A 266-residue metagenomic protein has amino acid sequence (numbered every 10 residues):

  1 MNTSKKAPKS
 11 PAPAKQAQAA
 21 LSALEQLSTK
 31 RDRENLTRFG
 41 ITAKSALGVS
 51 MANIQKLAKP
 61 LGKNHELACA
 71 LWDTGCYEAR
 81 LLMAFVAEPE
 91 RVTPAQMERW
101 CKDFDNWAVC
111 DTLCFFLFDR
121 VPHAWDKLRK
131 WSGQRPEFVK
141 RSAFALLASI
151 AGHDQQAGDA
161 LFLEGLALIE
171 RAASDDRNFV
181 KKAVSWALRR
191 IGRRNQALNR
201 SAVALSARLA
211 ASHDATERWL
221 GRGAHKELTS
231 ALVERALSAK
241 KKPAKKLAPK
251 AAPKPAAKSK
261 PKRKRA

Functional and structural regions predicted by a protein language model:
N2-A266: Alpha-helical scaffold domains
